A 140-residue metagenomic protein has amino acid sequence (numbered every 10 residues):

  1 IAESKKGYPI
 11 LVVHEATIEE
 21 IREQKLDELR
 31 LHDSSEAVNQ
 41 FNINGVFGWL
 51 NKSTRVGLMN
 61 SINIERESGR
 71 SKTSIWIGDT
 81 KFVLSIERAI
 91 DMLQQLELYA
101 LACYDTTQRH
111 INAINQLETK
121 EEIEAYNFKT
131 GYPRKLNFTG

Functional and structural regions predicted by a protein language model:
A2-G140: A preference for well-ordered globular domain cores that mediate specific macromolecular interactions or catalysis
